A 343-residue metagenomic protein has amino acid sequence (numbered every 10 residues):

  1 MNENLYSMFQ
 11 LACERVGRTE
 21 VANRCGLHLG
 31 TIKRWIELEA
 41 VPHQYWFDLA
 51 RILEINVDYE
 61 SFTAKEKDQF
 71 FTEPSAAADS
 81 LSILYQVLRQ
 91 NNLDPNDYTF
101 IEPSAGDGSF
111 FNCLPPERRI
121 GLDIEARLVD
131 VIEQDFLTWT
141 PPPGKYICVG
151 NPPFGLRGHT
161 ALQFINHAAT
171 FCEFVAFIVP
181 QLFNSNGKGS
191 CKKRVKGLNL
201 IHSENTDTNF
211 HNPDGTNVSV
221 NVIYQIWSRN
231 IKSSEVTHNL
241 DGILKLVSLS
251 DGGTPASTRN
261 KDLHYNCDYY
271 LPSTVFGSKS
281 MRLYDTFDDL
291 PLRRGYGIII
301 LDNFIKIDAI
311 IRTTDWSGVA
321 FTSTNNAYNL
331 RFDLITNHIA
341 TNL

Functional and structural regions predicted by a protein language model:
N2-L343: Class I S-adenosyl-L-methionine-dependent methyltransferase catalytic core
